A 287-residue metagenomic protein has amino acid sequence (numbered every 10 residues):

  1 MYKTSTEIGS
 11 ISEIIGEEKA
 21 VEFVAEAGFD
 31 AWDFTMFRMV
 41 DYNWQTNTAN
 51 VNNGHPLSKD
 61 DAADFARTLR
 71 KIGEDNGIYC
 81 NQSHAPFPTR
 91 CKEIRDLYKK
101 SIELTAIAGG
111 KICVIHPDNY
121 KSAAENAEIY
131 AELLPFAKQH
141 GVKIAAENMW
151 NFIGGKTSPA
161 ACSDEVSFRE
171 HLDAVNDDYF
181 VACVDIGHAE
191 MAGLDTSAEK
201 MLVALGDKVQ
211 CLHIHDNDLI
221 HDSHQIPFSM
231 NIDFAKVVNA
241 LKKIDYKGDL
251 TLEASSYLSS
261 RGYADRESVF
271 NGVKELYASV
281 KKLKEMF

Functional and structural regions predicted by a protein language model:
M1-D30, R38-D41, D64, D96-K99 (+4 more regions): Histidine-acidic metal/acid-base catalytic patches
Y2, F29-E128, Q139-H140, K247 (+1 more regions): Structural motif corresponding to the early beta-alpha repeats
C80, I112-C113, L134, G141 (+3 more regions): Secondary-structure boundary/capping signal
Q82-H84, C113-P117, I144-M149, A182-I186 (+2 more regions): Short beta-strands and strand-loop turn motifs
P88, I115-A123, M149-A160, H188-E190 (+1 more regions): Surface-exposed cleft-lining segments at the edges of enzyme active sites
A123-F152: Hydrophobic, well-structured mid-protein blocks that either form specific transmembrane helices
